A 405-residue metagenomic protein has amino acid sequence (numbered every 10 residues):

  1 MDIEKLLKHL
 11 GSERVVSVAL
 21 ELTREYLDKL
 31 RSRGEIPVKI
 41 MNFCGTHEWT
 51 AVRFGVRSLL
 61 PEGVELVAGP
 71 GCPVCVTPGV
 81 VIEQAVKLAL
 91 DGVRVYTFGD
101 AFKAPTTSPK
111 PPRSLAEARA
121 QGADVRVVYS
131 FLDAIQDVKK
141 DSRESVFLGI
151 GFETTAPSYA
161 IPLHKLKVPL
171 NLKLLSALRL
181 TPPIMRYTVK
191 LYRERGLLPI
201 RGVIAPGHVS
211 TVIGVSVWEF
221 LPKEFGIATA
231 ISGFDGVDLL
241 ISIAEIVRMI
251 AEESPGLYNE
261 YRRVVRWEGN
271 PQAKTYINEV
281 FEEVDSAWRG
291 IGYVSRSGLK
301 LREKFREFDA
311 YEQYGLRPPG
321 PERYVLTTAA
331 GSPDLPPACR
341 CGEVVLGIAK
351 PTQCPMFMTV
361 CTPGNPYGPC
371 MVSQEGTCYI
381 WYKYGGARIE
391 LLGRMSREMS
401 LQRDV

Functional and structural regions predicted by a protein language model:
D2-S142, A156, H164-L170, P183-L191 (+2 more regions): Metallocofactor- and cofactor-centric catalytic cores in central/energy metabolism, strongly enriched
F43, A68, Y96-G99, L148-I150 (+3 more regions): Short beta-strand segments
L59, I161-L166, E224, M249: Alpha-helical structural signal in soluble globular domains
G79, G149, V237: Short, conserved micro-motifs enriched in small and acidic residues
Y129, L180, F234-V237: Short beta->alpha linker loops
L148, F152-V217: Phosphate/pyrophosphate-binding betaalpha-module
L175, E194-E268, Y276: A conserved active-site cap/scaffold subdomain adjacent to cofactor or substrate pockets
I241-E343: Internal helical hairpin/lid segments
